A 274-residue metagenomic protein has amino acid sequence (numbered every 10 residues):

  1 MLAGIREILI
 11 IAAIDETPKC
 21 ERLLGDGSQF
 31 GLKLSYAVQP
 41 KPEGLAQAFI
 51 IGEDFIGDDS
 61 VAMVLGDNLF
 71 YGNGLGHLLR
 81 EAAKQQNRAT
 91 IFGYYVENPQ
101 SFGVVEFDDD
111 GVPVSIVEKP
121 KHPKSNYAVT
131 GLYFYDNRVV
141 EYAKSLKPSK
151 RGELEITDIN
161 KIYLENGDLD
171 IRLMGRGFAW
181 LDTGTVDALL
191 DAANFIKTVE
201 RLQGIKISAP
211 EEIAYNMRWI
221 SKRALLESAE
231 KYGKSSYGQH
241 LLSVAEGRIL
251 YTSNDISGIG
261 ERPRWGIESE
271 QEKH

Functional and structural regions predicted by a protein language model:
M1-L65, L69-H77, K84, E227 (+4 more regions): Conserved N-terminal catalytic core of the sugar/cofactor nucleotidyltransferase
C20-L24, A143, A192, L241: Hydrophobic packing residues within well-ordered alpha-helices of enzyme cores
A62, A83, V112-E212, R223-A224 (+1 more regions): Catalytic-core segments of class I nucleotidyltransferases/pyrophosphorylases that form NMP-activated intermediates
N68, V96, V186: Active-site metal-binding loops of divalent metal-dependent hydrolases
G72-Q100: Conserved donor-nucleotide/metal-binding helix-loop-beta segment in metal-dependent transferases, i.e., the alpha-helix
V105-F107: A structural signal for short hydrophobic beta-strand segments in well-ordered beta-sheet cores
M174, E200, P210-E212, R218 (+2 more regions): Flexible, glycine-rich loop/tail regions that form catalytic "lids" or insertion modules at the edges of active sites
W219-I220, L225-W265: Short, amphipathic C-terminal "tail helix"
